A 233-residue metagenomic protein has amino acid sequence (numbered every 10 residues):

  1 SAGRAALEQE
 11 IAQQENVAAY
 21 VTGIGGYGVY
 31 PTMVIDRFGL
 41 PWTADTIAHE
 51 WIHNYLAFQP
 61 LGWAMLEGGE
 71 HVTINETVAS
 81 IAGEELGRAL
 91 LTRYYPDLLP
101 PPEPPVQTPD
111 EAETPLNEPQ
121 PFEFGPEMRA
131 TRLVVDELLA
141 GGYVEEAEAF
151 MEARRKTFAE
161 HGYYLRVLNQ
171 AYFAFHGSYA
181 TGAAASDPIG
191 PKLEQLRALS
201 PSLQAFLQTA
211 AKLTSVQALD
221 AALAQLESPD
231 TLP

Functional and structural regions predicted by a protein language model:
S1-V106: Acidic/His-rich structured neighborhood in mature extracellular/periplasmic domains
A112-P233: Pan-zinc metallopeptidase signature
